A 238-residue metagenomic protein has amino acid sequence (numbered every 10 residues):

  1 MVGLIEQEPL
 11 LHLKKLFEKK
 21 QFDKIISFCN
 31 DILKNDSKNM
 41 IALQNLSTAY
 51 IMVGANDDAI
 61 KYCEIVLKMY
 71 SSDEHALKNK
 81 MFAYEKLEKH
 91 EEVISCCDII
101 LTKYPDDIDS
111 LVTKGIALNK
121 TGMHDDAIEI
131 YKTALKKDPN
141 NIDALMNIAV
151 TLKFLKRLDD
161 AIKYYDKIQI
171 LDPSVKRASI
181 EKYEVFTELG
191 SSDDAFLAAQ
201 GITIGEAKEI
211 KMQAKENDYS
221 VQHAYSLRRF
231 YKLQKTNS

Functional and structural regions predicted by a protein language model:
H12, L46, K80, K114 (+3 more regions): Structural register within alpha-helical repeat arrays
F17, Q44, I51, K78 (+6 more regions): Position-specific recognition of the canonical hydrophobic site in helix A of tetratricopeptide repeat
N35, M69-Y70, K103-Y104, K137 (+2 more regions): Structural marker of alpha-solenoid helical repeat scaffolds
Y165-K176, I180-E209: TPR/TPR-like (Sel1-like) alpha-helical repeat modules
